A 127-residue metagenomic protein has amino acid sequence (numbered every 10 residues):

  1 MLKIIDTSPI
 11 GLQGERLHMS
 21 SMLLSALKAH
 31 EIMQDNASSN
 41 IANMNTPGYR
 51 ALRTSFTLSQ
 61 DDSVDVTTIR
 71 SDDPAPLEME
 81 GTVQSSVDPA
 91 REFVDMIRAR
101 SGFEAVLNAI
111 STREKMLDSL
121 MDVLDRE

Functional and structural regions predicted by a protein language model:
M1-E127: Amphipathic alpha-helical polymerization modules
